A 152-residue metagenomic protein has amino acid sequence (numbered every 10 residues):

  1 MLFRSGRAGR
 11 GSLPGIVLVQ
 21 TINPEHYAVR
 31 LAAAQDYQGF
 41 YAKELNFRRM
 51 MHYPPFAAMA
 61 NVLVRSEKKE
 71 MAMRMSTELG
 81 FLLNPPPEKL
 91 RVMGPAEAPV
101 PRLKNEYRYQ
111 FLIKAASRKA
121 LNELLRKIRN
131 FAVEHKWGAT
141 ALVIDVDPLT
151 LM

Functional and structural regions predicted by a protein language model:
F3-M152: Accessory helical-bundle/CTD segments and flexible terminal tails appended to RecA-like ATPase motors
